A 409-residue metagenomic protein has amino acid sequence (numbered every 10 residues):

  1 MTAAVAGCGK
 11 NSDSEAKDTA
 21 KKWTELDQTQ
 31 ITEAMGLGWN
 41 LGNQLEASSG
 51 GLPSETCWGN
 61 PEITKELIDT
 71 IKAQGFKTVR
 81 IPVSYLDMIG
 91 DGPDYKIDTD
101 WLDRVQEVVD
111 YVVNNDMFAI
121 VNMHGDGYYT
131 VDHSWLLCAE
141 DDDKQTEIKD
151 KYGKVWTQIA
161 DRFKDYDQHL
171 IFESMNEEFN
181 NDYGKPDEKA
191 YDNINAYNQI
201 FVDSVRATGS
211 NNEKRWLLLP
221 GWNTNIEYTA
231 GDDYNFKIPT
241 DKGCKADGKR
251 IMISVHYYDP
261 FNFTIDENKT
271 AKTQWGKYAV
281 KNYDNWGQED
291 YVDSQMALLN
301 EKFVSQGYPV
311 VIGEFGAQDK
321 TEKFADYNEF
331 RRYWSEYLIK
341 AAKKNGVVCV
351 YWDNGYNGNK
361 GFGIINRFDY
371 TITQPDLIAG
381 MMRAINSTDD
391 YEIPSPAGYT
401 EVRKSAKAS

Functional and structural regions predicted by a protein language model:
A4-G7: C-terminal motif of bacterial Sec signal peptides marking the signal peptidase cleavage site
G9-N11: Bacterial signal peptide processing site
A16-K21: Mature N-terminal, pre-catalytic/accessory segment of carbohydrate-active enzymes
K22-W216, P220-T229, G358, F368 (+2 more regions): Active-site mouth of glycoside hydrolases
G50, F263-E267, E322-K323, G361-F362: Short conserved micro-motifs at the rims of enzyme active sites and ligand-binding pockets
S134-T146, A230-D241, K323-R332, L338: Short, electropositive alpha-helical surface patch
T146-Q288, A297-A317, K340, K344-V347: Active-site region of glycoside hydrolase catalytic domains
E322-S409: Aromatic-rich peripheral "rim/lid" segments of glycoside hydrolase catalytic domains that contact and position glycan
